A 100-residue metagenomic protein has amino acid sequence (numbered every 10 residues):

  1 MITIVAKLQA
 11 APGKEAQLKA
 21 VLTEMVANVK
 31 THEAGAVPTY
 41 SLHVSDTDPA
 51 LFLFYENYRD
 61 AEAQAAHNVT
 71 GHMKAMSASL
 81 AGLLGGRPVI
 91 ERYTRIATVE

Functional and structural regions predicted by a protein language model:
I2-Q9, P38-N68: Short, well-ordered beta-strand segments in beta-rich or mixed alpha/beta enzyme and ligand-binding folds
Q9-E15, A97: Short histidine/acidic/glycine/proline-rich micro-motifs that form metal- and phosphate-coordinating active-site loops
K14, A50, H72: Short phosphate-engaging motifs
K14-P38: Short amphipathic alpha-helical segments
A20-T23, H67-H72: Short amphipathic alpha-helices in soluble, non-transmembrane regions that often serve as interface/regulatory elements
T39-A50, A75-E100: Glycine-rich beta-strand-turn "strand-cap" elements at beta-sheet edges
